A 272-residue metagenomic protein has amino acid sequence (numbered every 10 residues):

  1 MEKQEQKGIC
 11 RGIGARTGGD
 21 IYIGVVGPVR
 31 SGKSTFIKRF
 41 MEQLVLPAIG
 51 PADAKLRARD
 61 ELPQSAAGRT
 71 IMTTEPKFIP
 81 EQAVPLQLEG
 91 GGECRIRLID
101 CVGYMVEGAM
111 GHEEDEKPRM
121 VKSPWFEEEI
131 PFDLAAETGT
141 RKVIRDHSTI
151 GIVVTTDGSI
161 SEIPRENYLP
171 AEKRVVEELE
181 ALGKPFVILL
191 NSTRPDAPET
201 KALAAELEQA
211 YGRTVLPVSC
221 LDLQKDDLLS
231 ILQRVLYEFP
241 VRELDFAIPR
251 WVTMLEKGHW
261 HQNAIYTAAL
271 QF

Functional and structural regions predicted by a protein language model:
M1-Q43, L228-F272: P-loop NTP-binding site
E2-E128, R145: Conserved G1/Walker A P-loop phosphate-binding module
G19, S34-R39, E166-L169, K173 (+1 more regions): Conserved structured core elements
Q87-G92, V143-H147, E178-L182, Q209: Conserved catalytic network of the ASCE P-loop NTPase/AAA+ motor domain
E93-I96, T149-I150, P185: Loop/turn-to-beta-strand initiation segments
A109-H112, T155, I163-R165, E199-A202 (+1 more regions): Short acidic, glycine/serine/threonine-rich loops at helix termini
R119-P170, V187, T193-A197, D222-L223: Conserved Switch II/interswitch segment of TRAFAC-class P-loop GTPases
R174-V187, S192-G258: Canonical P-loop GTPase G-domain recognition
